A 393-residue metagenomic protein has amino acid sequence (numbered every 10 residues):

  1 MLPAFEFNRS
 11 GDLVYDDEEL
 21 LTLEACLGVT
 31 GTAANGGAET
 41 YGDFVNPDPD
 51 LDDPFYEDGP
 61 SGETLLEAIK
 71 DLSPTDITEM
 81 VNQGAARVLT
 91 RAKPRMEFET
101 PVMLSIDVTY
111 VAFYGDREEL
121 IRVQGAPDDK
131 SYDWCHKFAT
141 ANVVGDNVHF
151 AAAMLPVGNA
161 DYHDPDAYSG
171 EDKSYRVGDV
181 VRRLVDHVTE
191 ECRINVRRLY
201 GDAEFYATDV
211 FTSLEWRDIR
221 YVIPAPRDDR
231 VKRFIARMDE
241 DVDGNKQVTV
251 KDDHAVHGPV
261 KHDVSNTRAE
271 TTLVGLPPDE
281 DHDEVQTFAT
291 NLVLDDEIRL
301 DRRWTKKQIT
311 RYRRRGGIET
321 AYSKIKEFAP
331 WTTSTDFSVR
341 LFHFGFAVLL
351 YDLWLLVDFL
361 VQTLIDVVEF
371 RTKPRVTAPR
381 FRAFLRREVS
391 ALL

Functional and structural regions predicted by a protein language model:
M1-V14, T40-P49, P54, D241-A269 (+4 more regions): A short, flexible helix-boundary coil/loop motif
P3-Q83, L214, L341, T377-R382 (+1 more regions): Short, positively charged, Gly/Tyr-enriched micro-motifs that form contact patches at catalytic or ligand/partner
L23, G37-Y41, S61, T100-V111 (+6 more regions): Short, conserved catalytic/metal-binding motifs centered on acidic residues
L66-D146: Active-site-proximal, Lys/Arg-enriched surface segment that forms a nucleic-acid-binding/basic interface patch
A126-C192, E284: Electropositive, glycine- and tryptophan-enriched low-complexity nucleic-acid-binding patches
G170-R233: Domain-level cores of phosphate- or acyl-group-handling catalytic modules
R217-P330: An anionic, glycine-rich sequence signature occurring as long contiguous blocks
F337-F346: Membrane-interface transmembrane-helix boundary segments in multi-pass integral membrane proteins
